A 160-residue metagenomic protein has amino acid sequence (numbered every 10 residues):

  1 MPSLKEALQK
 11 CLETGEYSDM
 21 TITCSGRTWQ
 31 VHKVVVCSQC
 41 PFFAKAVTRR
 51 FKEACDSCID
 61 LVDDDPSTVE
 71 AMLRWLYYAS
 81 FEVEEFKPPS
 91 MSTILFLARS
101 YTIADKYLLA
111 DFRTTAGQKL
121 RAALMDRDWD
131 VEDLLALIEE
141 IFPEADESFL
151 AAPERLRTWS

Functional and structural regions predicted by a protein language model:
M1-V35, V62-S67, A71-L95: N-terminal BTB/POZ boundary and linker segment
S3, A7, F42, A71 (+2 more regions): Exposed alpha-helical structural elements
Q9, V36-C37, F43-T48, E70-L73 (+6 more regions): Amphipathic alpha-helical interaction motifs in eukaryotic regulatory proteins
G26, E53-D60: Short interface patches used for recognition in eukaryotic signaling and trafficking proteins
P41-C55, E82: Cytochrome P450 catalytic domain signature, combining two hallmark sequence patches
D60-D63, K106: Short, conserved sequence motifs enriched in acidic/basic residues, glycine, and aromatics that mark functional "hot
F86-R99, Y107-S160: Alpha-helical protein-protein interaction/assembly modules
